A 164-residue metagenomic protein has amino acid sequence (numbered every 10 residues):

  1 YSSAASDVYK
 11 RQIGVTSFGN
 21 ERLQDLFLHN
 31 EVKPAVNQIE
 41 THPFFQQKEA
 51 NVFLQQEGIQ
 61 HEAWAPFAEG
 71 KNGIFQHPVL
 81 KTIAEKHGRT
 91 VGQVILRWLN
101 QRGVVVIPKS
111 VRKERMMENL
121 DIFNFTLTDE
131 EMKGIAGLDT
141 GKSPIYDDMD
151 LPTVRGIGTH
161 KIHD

Functional and structural regions predicted by a protein language model:
Y1-A5, Y9: Single conserved hydrophobic/aromatic residue that forms the stacking wall/gate of nucleotide- or nucleobase-binding
S6, S17-V32, Q47-Q55: Distinct, well-ordered alpha-helical segments
K10, F27-V36, F53-E62, V104: Glycine-enriched alpha-helix->loop->beta-strand junction motifs that scaffold or abut catalytic
K10-G19, A35-F45: Catalytic beta/alpha-barrel core
I13, N37, L54, W64 (+4 more regions): Conserved, mostly hydrophobic/aromatic
V36-P43, G58-N72: His/Asp/Glu-enriched short active-site or ligand-binding loop at hydrolase and phosphoryl-transfer sites
Q56, E118-D164: Terminal-tail/helix-coil boundary detector
